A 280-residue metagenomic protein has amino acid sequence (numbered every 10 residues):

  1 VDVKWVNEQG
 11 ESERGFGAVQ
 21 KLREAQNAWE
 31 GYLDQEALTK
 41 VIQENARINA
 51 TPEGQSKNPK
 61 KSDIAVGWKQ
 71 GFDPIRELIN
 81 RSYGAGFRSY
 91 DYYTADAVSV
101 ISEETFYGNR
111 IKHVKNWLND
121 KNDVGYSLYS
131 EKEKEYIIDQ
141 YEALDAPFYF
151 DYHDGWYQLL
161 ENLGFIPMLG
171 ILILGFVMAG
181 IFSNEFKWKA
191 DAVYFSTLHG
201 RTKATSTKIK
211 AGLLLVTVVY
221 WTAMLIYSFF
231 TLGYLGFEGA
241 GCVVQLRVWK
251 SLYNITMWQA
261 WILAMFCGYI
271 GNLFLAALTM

Functional and structural regions predicted by a protein language model:
D2-W117: Membrane-proximal extracellular/periplasmic loop immediately following the first transmembrane helix
D2-W29, F106-E185, S206-T279: Secretory targeting signals
W188-A192: Hydrophobic transmembrane alpha-helix segments characteristic of membrane transport and insertion machinery
V193-Y194, T217: Long, hydrophobic, well-ordered secondary-structure blocks that form the structural core and pocket-lining surfaces
Y194-F195, L278-M280: Generic transmembrane alpha-helix motif of multi-pass integral membrane proteins
F195-R201: Short helix-to-coil transition segments within interhelical loops that connect adjacent transmembrane helices
